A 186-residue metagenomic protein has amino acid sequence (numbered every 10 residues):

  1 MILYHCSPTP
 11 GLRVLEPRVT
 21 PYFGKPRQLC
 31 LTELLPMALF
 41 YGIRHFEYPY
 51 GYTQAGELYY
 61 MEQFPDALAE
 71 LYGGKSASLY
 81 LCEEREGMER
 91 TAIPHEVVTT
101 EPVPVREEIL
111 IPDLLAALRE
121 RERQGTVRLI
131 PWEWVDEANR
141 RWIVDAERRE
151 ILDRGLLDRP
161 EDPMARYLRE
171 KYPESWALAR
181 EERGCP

Functional and structural regions predicted by a protein language model:
M1-L29, Y41-R44: ADP-ribose/NAD+-binding catalytic cleft of ART/PARP-like enzymes
R27, Y41-P186: Conserved NAD+-utilizing ADP-ribose enzyme module
L34: Short, conserved phosphate/pyrophosphate- and ester-handling motifs at nucleotide-, phospho-/glycolipid
